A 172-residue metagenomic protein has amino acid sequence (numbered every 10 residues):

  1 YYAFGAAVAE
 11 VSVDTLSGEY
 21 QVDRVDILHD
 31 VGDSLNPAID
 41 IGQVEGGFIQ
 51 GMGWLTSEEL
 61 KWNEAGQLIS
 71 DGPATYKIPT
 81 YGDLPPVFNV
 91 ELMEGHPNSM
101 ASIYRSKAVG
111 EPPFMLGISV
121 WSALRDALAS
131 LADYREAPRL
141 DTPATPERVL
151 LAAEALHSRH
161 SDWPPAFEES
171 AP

Functional and structural regions predicted by a protein language model:
Y1-P172: C-terminal catalytic domains of large/alpha subunits in multi-subunit enzymes
